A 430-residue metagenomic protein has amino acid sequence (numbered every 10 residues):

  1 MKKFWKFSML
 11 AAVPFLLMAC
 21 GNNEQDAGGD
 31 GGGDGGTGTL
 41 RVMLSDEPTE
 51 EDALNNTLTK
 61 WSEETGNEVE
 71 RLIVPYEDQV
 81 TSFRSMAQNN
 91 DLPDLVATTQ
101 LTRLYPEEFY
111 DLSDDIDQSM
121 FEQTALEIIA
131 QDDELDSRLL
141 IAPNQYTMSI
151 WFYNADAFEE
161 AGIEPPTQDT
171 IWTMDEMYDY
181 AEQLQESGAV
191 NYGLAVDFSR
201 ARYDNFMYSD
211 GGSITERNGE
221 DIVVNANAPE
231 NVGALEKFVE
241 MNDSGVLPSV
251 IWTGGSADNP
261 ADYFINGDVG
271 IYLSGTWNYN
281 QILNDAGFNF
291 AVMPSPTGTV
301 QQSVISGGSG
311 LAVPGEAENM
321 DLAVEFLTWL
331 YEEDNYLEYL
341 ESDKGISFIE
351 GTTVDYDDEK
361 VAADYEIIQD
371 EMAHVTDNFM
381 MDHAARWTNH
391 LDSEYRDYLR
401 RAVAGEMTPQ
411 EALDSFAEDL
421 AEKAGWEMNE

Functional and structural regions predicted by a protein language model:
L44-E47, R103, R202-N205, D210 (+1 more regions): Extracytoplasmic/periplasmic substrate-binding proteins
T57-E127, I141, E159-G162, Y263 (+4 more regions): Extracytoplasmic "Venus flytrap"/periplasmic binding protein-like
T59, E63-E64, E68, N89 (+4 more regions): Extracytoplasmic/periplasmic substrate-recognition and gating elements
K60, D111, W277-N280, S309-N389 (+1 more regions): Mature extracytoplasmic/periplasmic domains
T98-I150, D175-Y180, F206, A291-M293 (+3 more regions): Hinge/lid segment of periplasmic solute-binding proteins
E134, G351, I367-A421: C-terminal capping/gating helix-and-loop segments adjacent to ligand/active sites or protein-protein/ligand interfaces
D136-N144, S149, E159, D175-V224 (+2 more regions): Extracytoplasmic/periplasmic solute-binding protein
Y178-E182, D221-T253: Glycine-centered hinge/linker elements that transmit conformational signals in sensory and ligand-binding systems
